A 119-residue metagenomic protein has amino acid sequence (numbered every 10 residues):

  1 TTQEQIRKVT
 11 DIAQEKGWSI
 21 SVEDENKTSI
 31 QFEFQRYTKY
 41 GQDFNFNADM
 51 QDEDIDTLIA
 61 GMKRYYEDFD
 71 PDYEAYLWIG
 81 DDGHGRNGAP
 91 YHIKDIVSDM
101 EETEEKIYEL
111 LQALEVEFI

Functional and structural regions predicted by a protein language model:
T1-N45, V116: Negatively charged, low-complexity tracts enriched in Asp/Glu with abundant Ser/Thr
T1-Q5, D99-K106: Short amphipathic alpha-helical segments
V9, L58, M62, I107-L110: Generic structural signal of hydrophobic/aromatic residues within well-ordered alpha-helices of folded domains
T38-E102: Intrinsically disordered, low-complexity regulatory segments enriched in Ser/Thr/Pro and charged residues
E101-I119: Acidic, proline/glycine-rich low-complexity IDRs
